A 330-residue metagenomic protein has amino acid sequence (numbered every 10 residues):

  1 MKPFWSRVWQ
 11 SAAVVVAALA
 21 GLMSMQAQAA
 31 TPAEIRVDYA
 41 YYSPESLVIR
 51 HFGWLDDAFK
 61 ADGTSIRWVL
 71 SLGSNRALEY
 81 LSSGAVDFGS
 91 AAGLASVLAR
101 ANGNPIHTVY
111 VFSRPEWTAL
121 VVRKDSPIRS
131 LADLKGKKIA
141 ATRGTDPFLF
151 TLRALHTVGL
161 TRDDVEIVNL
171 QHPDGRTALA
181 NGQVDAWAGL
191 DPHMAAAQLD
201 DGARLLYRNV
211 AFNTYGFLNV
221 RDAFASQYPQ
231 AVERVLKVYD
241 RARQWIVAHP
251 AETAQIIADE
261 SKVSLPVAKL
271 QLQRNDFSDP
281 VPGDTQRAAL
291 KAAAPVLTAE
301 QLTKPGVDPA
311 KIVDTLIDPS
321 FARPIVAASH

Functional and structural regions predicted by a protein language model:
M1-R7: N-terminal secretory signal peptides that target proteins for export/translocation
S11-M23: Bacterial N-terminal signal peptides
M25-A29: Sec/Tat signal peptide C-region and signal peptidase I cleavage site
A30-T161, E166-N169, D185-A188, L205 (+1 more regions): Short, glycine-/small- and polar/acidic-enriched structural segments that line small-molecule recognition paths
G53, D57, E79, S83 (+13 more regions): Solvent-exposed, polar/charged alpha-helical surfaces in well-ordered, non-transmembrane soluble domains, broadly
L94, I167-V168, P173-E260: Pocket-lining segment of extracytoplasmic ligand-binding domains
Y228-K304: Secondary-structure end/capping motifs
T298-H330: Conserved C-terminal helix/tail region of periplasmic/extracytoplasmic solute-binding proteins
